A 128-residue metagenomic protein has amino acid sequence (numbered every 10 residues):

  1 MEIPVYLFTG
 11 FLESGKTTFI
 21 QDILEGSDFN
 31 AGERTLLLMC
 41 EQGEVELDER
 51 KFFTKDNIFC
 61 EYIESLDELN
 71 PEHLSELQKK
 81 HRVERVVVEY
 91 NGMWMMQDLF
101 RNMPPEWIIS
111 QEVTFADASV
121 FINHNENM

Functional and structural regions predicted by a protein language model:
E2-T9, S14, T18-E126: Nucleotide-state-sensitive switch-loop elements of NTP-binding domains
